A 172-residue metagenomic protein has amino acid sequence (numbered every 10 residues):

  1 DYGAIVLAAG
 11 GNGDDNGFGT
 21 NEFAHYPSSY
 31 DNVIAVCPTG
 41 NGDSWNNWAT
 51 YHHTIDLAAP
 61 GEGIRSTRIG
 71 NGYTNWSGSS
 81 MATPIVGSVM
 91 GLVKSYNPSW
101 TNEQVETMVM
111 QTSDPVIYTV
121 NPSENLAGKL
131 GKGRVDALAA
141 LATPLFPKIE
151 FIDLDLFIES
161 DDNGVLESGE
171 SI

Functional and structural regions predicted by a protein language model:
Y2-A4, H25-S95, S99, V135-L138: Extracellular S/T/G-rich loop segment that most often corresponds to the catalytic His/Ser-adjacent loop
Y2-A4, N32-A35, S44-N47, S95-E167: C-terminal subdomain of the subtilisin-like protease fold in secreted/lumenal serine endopeptidases
G10-G11, G78: Active-site glycine-centered loops adjacent to acidic/histidine catalytic or metal-binding residues that shape
N12-N21: Active-site environment of divalent metal-dependent phosphoester hydrolases
D15, Y73, D114-P115: Residue-level marker of structural boundaries
E22, H52, Q104: Short Gly/charged-rich anion-binding patches and loops
G169-I172: Short beta-strand elements of extracellular/lumenal beta-sandwich folds
